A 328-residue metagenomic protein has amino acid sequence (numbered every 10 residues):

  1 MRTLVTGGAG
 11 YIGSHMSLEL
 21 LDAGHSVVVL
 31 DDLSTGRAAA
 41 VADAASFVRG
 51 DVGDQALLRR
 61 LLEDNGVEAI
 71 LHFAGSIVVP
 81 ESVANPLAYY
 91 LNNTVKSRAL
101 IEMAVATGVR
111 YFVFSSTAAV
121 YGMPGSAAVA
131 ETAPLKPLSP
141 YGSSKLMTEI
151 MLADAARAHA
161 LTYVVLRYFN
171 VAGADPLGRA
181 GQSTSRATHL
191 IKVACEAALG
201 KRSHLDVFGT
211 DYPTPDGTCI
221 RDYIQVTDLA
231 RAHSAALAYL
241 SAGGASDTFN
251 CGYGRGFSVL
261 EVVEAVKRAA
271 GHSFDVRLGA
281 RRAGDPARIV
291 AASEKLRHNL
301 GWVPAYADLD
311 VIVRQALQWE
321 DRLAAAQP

Functional and structural regions predicted by a protein language model:
M1-A174: N-terminal Rossmann-like NAD(P)+-binding domain of SDR-like oxidoreductases, especially those catalyzing
G8, G36-A38, G50, P80 (+10 more regions): Glycine-centered small-residue hotspots that permit tight backbone geometry or close packing
A38, F169-L190, G200-R221: Short, flexible, glycine-rich and Lys/Arg-enriched loop motifs at helix boundaries that contact anionic partners
Y90, L138-L146, A180-K192, D222-Y223: Short-chain dehydrogenase/reductase
S97-R98, L146-A153, I191-K192, T227-R231 (+1 more regions): Conserved active-site helix of classical SDR/Rossmann-fold NAD(P)-dependent CH-OH oxidoreductases
V193-P328: C-terminal substrate-binding subdomain of Rossmann-fold SDR/epimerase-dehydratase oxidoreductases
